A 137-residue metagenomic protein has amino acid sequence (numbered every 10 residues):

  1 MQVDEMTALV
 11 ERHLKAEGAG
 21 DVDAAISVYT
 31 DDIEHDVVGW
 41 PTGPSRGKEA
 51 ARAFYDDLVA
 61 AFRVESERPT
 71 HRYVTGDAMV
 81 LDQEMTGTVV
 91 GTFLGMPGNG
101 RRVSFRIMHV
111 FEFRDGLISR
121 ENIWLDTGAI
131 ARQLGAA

Functional and structural regions predicted by a protein language model:
M1-A137: C-terminal and inter-domain tail/linker signature
